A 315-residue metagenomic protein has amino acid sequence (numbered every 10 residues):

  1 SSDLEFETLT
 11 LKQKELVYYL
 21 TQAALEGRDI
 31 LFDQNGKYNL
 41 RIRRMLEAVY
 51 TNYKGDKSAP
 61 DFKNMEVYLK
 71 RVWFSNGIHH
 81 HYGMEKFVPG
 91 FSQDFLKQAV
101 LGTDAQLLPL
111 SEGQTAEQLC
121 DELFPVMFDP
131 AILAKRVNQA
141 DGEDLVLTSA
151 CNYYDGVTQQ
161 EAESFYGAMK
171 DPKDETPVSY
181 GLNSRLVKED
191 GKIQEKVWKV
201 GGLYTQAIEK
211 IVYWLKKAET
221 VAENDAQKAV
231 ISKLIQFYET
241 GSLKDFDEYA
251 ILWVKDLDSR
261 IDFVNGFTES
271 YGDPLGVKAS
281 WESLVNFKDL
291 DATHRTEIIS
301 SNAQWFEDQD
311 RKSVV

Functional and structural regions predicted by a protein language model:
Q13, L20-R28, L46-Y53, E219-A222 (+4 more regions): Sec/Tat-exported extracytoplasmic proteins
L16-L20, V230-K233: Short hydrophobic alpha-helical segments that form membrane-spanning helices or hydrophobic packing faces of helical
R28-D33, K57-S58, A226-V230: Surface-exposed patches in mature extracellular/periplasmic domains of secreted proteins
F32, R44-K70: Post-signal peptide N-terminal segment of secreted/secretory-pathway proteins
G36-N39: Juxtamembrane extramembrane loops of integral membrane proteins
V67-V315: Contiguous, non-catalytic segments that form substrate-binding/exosite surfaces or channel walls
